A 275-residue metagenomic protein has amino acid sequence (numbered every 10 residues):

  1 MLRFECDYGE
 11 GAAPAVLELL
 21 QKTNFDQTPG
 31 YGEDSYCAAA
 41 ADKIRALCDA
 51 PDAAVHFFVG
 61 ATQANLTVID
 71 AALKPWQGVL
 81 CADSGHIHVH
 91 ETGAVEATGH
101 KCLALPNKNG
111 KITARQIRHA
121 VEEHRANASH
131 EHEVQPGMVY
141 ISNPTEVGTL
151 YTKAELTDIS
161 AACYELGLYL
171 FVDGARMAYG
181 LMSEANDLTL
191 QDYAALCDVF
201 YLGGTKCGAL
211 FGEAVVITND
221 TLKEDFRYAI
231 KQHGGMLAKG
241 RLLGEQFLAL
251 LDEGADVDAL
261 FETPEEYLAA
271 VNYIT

Functional and structural regions predicted by a protein language model:
L2-T275: Conserved PLP-enzyme active-site core in the AAT-like
